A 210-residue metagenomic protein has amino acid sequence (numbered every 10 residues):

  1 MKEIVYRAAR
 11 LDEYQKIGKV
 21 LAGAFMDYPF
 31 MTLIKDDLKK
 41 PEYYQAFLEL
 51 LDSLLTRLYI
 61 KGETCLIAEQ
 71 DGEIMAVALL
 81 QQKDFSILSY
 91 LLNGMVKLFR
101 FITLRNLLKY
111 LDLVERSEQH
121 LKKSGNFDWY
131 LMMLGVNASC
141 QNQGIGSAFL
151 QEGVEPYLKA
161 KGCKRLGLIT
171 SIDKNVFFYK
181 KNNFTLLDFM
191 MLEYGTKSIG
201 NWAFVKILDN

Functional and structural regions predicted by a protein language model:
V5-A22, M26-M31: A short beta-loop-alpha structural element at the N-terminal edge of CoA-dependent acyl/N-acetyltransferase catalytic
A46-L66, N126, Y130: A short helix-loop-beta-strand connector motif used in the catalytic cores of GNAT acetyltransferases and, in some
L79-M133, E193-K197: Conserved acyl-donor/pantetheine-binding loop and adjacent beta-alpha core of acyl/acetyltransferases and related
F127-W129, Y157-S171: Conserved GNAT acetyl-CoA-binding A-motif
M132-Q141, G167-F177, Y194-K197: Conserved beta-strand-loop-alpha-helix junction that forms the acyl-donor binding cleft
V136, N142-P156: Conserved acetyl-CoA-binding loop-helix of GNAT-fold acetyltransferases
A160-K161, I172-F189: Conserved active-site alpha-helix within GNAT-family acetyltransferase domains
G167, T185-W202: Conserved catalytic-core motifs of GNAT/GCN5-like acyltransferases
